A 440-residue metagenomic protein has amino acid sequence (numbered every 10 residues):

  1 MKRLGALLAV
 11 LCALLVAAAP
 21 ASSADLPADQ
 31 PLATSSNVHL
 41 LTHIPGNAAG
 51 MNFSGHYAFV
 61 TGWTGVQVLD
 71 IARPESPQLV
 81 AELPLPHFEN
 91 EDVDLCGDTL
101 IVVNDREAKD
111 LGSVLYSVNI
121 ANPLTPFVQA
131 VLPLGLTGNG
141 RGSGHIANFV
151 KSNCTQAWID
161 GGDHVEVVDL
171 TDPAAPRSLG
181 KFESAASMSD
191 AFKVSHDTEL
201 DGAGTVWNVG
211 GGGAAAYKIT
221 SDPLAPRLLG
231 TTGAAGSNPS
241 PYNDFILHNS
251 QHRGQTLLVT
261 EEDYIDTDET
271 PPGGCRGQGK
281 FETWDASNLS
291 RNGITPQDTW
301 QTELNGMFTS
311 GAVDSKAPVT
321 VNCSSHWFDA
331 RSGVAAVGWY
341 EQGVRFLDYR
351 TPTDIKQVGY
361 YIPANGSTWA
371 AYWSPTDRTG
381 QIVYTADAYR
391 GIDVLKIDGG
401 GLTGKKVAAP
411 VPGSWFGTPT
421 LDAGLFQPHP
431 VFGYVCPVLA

Functional and structural regions predicted by a protein language model:
M1-L4: Positively charged n-region of N-terminal signal peptides that target proteins for export
L7, L11, S22-F416, C436: Feature marking well-ordered beta-strand scaffolds used for ligand recognition
A18-A19: N-terminal signal peptide c-region/cleavage motif recognized by signal peptidases
V411-L439: Short, solvent-exposed loop/hinge segments that bridge or flank secondary-structure elements
